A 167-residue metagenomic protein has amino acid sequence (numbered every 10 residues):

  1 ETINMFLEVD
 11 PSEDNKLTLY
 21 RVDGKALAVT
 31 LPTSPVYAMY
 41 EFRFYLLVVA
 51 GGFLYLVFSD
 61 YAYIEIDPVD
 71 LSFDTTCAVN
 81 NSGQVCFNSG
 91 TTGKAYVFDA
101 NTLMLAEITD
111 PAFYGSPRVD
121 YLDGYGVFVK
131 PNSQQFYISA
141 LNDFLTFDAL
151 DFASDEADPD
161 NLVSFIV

Functional and structural regions predicted by a protein language model:
E1-A62, G115-V167: N-terminal beta-propeller domains
E8, E65, N88, V97-D99 (+1 more regions): Beta-strand-rich, repetitive solenoid scaffolds
T33-V36, D67-D74, P111-S116: Short coil/turn segments at the loop-to-beta-strand junctions that recur within blades of beta-propeller repeat folds
L46, Q84-F87, L103: Intein modules and their embedded homing endonuclease domains
Y55, K94-Y96: WD40 beta-propeller blade core
S59-F87: A broadly used, surface-exposed interaction patch
I64-V69, A106-D110, F147-F152: Beta-propeller fold detector
A100-L122: Asp-box/WD-like beta-propeller blade repeats and closely related beta-sheet repeat scaffolds
